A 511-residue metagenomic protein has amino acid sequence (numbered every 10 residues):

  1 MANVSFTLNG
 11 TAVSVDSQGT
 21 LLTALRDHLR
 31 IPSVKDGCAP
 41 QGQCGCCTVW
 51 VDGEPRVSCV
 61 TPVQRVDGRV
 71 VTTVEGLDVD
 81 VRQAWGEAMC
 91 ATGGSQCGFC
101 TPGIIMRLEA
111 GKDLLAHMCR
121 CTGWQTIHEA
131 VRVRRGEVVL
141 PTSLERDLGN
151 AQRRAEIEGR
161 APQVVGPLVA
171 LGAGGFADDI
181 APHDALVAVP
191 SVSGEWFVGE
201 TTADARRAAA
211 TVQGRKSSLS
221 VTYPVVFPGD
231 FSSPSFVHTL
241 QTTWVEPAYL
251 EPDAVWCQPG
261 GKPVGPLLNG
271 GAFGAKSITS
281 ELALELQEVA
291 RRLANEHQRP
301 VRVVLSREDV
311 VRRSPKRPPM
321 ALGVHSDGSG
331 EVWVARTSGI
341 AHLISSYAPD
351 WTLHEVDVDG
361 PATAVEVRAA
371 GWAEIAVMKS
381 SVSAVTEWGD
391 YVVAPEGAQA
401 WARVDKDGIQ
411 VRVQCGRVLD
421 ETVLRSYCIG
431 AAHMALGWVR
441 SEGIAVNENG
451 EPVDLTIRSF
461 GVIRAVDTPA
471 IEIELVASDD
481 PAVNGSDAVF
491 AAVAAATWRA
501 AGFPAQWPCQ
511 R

Functional and structural regions predicted by a protein language model:
M1-G149, S217-Y223: Signature of N-terminal electron-transfer/Fe-S-associated modules in redox systems
M1-T7, A12-G19, I31-P32, A39 (+1 more regions): Cofactor-binding beta-sheet edge motifs in enzyme active sites
